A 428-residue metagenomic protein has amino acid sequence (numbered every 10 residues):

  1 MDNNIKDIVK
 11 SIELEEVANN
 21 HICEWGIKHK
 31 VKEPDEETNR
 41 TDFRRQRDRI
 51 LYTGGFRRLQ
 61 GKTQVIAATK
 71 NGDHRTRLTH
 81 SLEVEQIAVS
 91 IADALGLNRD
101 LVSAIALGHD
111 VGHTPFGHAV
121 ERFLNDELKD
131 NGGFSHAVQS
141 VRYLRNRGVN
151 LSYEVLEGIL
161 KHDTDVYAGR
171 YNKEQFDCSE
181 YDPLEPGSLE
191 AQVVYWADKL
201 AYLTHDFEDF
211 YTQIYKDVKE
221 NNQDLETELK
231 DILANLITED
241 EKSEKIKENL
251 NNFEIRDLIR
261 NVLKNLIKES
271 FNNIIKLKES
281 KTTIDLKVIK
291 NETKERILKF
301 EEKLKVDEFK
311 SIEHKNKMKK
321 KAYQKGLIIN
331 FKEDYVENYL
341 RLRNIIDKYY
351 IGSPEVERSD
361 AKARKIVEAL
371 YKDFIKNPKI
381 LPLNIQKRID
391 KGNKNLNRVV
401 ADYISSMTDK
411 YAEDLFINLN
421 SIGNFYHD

Functional and structural regions predicted by a protein language model:
M1-S81, E85-I91, N98-R99, A137-V138 (+1 more regions): Histidine-centered, transition-metal-coordinating active-site segments
H74, H113-T114: Short strand->helix junction
H80, V102-G112: Active-site-proximal cofactor/substrate-binding loop regions of enzyme domains
D100, A104, P115-G132, Y211-K219: Post-HEXXH active-site segment of zinc metalloproteases
L107-V111, L128, D163: Acidic, glycine-rich active-site loops and adjacent beta-strand->loop/helix elements that engage anionic groups
V111, N131, M407: Residue-level signal for short amphipathic helical patches enriched in basic/charged and nearby hydrophobic residues
G112-H113, A201: Short active-site segment of divalent metal-dependent hydrolases/proteases that encodes the spacing between
